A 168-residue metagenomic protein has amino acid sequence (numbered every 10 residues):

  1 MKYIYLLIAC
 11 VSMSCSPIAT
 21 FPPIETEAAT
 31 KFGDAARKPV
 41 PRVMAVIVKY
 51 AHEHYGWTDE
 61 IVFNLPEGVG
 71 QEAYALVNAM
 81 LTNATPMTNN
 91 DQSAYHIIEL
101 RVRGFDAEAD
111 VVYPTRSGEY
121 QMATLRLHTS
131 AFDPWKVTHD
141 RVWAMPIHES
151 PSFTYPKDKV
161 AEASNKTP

Functional and structural regions predicted by a protein language model:
M1-P17: Sec-dependent bacterial lipoprotein signal peptides
C15-M122, R141-P168: Flexible low-complexity loop/turn motifs enriched in small/helix-breaking residues
A107, P134-W135: Hydrophobic residues embedded in beta-strands of well-ordered beta-sheets
T124-P134: Short beta-strand segments and strand-loop junctions that repeat across beta-rich extracellular domains
